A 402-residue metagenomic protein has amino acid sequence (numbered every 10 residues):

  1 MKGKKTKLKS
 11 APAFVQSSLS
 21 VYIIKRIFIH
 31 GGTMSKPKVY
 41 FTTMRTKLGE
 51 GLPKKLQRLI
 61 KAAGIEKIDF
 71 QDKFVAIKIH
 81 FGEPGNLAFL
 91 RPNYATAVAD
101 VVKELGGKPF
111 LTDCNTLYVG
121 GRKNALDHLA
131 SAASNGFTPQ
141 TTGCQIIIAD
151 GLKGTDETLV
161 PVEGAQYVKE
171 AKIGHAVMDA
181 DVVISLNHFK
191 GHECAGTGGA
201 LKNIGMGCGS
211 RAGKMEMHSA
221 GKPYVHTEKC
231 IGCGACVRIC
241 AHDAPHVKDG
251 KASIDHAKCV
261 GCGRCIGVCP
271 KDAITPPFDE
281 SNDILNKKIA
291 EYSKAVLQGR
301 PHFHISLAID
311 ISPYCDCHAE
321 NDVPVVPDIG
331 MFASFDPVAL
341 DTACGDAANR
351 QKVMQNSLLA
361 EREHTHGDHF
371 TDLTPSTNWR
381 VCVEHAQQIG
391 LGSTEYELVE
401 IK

Functional and structural regions predicted by a protein language model:
K4-S10, I27: Polybasic, lysine-rich low-complexity intrinsically disordered segments
P12-F14: Compositionally biased low-complexity segments, especially N-terminal hydrophobic helices that form the hydrophobic
S17-T33: Short, Lys/Arg-enriched N-terminal segments with co-localized hydrophobic residues within the first ~10-30 amino acids
S35-N86, L90-Y94, V101, L105-D113 (+1 more regions): Extended, low-polarity segments enriched in aliphatic/aromatic residues
